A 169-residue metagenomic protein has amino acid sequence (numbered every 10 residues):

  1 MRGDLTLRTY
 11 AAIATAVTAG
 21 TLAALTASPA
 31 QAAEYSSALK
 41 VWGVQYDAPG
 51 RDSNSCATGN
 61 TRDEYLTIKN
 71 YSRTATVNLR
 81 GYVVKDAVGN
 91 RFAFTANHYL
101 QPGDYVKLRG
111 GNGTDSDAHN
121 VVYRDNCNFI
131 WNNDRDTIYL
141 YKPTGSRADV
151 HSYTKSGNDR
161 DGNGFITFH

Functional and structural regions predicted by a protein language model:
R2-G3, A12-T15, A24-R80, N128-N133 (+2 more regions): A structural motif detector for short, solvent-exposed N-terminal "entry" segments of globular domains
T6, A12, Y65, S72 (+4 more regions): Intrinsic disorder/low-complexity detector
A19, C56-T61, G81-K85, G111-D117: Short linear motifs at secondary-structure transitions and domain/linker junctions
A33-V41, R51-S53, A96-H169: Solvent-exposed beta-edge/loop recognition patches
Q45, S72, G81-V83, V88 (+3 more regions): A mature extracytoplasmic/lumenal domain signature
T67, V83, T137-Y139: Residue-level detector of beta-strand face positions
K85-N97: Short beta-strand and strand-turn-strand segments in soluble, beta-rich domains
